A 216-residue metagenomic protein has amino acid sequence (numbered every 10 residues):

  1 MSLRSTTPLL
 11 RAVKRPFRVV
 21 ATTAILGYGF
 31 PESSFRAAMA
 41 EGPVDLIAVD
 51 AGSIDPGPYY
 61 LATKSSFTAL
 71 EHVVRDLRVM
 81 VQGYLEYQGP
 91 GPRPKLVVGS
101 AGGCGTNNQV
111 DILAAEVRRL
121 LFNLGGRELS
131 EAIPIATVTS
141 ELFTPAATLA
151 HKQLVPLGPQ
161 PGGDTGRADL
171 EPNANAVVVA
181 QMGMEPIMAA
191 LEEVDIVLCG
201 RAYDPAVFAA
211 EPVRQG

Functional and structural regions predicted by a protein language model:
S2-L157, R167-Q181, P186, A190 (+1 more regions): Metallocofactor- and cofactor-centric catalytic cores in central/energy metabolism, strongly enriched
A180-G216: Glycine-rich anion/phosphate-binding loop at the beta-strand->alpha-helix junction
